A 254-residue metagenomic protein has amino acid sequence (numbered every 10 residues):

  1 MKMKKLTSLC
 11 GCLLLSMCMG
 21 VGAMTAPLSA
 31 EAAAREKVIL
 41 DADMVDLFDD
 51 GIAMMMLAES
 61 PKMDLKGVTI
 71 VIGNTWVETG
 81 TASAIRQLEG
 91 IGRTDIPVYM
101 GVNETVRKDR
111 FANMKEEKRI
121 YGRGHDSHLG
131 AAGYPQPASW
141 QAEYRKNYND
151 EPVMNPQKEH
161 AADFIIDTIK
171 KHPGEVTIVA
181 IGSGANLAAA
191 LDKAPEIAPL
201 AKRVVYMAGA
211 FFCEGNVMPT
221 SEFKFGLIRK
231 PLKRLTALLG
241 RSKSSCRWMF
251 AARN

Functional and structural regions predicted by a protein language model:
M1-C10: Positively charged n-region of N-terminal signal peptides that target proteins for export
C10-A23: Bacterial N-terminal signal peptides
P27-N254: N-terminal acidic, glycine/proline-rich low-complexity segments
